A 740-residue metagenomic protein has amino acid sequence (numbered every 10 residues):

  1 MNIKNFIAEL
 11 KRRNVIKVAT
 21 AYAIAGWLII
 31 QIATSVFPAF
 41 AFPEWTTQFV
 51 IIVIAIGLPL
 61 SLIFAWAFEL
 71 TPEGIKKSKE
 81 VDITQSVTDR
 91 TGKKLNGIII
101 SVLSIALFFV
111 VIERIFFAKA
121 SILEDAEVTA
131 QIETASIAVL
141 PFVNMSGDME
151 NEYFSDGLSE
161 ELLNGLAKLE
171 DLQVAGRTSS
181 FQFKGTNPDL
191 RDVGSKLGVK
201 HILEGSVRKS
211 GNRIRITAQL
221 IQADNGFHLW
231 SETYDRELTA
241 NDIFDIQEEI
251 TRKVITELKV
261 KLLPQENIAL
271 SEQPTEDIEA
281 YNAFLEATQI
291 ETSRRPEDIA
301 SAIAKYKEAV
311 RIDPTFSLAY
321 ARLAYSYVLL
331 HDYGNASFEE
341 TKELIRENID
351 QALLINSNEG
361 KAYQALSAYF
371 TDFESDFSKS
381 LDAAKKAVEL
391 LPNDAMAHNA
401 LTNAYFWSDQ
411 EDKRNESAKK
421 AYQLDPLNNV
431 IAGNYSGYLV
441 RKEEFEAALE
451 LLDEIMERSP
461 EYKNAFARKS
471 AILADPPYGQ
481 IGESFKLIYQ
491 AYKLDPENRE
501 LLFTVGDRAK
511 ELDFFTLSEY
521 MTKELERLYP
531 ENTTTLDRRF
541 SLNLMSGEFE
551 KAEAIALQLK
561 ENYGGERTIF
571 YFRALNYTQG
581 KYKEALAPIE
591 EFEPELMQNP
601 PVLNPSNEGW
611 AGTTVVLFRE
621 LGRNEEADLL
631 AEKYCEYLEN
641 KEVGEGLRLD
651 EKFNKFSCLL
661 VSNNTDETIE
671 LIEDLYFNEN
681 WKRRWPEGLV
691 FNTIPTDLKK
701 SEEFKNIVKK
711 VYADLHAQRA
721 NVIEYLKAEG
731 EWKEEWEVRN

Functional and structural regions predicted by a protein language model:
M1-F117: An N-terminal, helix-rich hydrophobic module
R13, L169, D313, N692-P695 (+1 more regions): Acidic-histidine catalytic/liganding microenvironments
V87-T91, L95-V128, E160-S301, K305: Catalytic-center loop of serine/cysteine hydrolases
I122-D156: A structural "domain/chain start" motif
E248, P274-L285, A300, E343 (+5 more regions): Amphipathic alpha-helical repeat elements characteristic of tetratricopeptide repeat
A280-D409, K413, K420-E443, R468-D475 (+3 more regions): Short coil/linker segments at helix-helix boundaries
A384, K413-N740: Alpha-helical protein-protein interaction modules
